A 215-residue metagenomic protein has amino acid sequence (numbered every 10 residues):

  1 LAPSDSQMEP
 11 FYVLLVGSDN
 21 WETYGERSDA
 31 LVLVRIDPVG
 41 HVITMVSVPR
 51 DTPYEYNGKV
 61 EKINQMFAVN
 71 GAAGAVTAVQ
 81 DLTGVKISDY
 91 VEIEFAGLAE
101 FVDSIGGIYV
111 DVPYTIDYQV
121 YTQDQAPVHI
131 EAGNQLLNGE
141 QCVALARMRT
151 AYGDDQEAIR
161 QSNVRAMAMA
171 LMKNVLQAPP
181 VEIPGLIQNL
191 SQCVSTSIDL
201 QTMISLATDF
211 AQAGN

Functional and structural regions predicted by a protein language model:
L1-N215: Non-catalytic, solvent-exposed segments at the cell envelope interface
